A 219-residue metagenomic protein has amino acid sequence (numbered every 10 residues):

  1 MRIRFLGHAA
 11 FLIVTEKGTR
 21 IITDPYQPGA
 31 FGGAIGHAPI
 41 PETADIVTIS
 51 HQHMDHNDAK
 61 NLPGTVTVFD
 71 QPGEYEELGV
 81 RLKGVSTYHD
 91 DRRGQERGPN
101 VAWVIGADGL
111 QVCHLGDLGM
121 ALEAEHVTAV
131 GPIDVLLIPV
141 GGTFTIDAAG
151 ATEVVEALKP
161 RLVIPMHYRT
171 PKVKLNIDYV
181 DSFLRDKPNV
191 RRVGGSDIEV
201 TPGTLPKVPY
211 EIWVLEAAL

Functional and structural regions predicted by a protein language model:
M1-K17, Q27, G79, K83-V85 (+2 more regions): Zn-dependent metallo-beta-lactamase
R4, E96-R97, L158, L162-L219: Binuclear metal-ion centers of metallo-dependent hydrolases, dominated by the metallo-beta-lactamase
A10-L12, E74, A102-V104, V135 (+1 more regions): Conserved hydrophobic/aromatic beta-strand scaffold that supports enzyme active sites
L12-T48, Q52-P72, S86-N100, L118-A129: Pre-active-site segment of Zn-dependent metallo-hydrolases
P25, H51, V140, M166-Y168: Short secondary-structure boundary segments
D45, D134, R161: Conserved acidic residues
N57-G109, P188-P209: Metallo-beta-lactamase
D91-L158, L175, Y179: Active-site-proximal loop/helix segments of hydrolase catalytic cores
